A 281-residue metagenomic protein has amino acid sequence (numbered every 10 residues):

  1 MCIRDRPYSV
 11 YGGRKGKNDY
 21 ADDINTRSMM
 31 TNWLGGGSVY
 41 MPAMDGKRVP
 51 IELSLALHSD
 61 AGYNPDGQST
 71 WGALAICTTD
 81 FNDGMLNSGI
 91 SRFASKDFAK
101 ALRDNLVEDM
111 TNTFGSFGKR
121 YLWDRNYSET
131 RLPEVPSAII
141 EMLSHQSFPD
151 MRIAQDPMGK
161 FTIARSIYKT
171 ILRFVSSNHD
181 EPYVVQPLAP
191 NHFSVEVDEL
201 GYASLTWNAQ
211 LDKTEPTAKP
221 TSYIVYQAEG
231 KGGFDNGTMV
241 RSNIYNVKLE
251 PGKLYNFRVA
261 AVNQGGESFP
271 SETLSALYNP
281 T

Functional and structural regions predicted by a protein language model:
M1-D5: Conserved small/polar residues in nucleotide/adenosyl-binding loops
G13-A21, P42, G84-R92, D150-P157: Second-shell loop/turn segments in exported
S38, S59-G84, T113-E181: Active-site-adjacent mobile loop/cap segments within catalytic or ligand-binding domains
S91-W123: Active-site-adjacent substrate-binding region of metalloamidase/peptidase-like peptide-processing proteins
R173-T217, G266-T281: Pro/Thr/Ser/Gly-rich low-complexity, intrinsically disordered linker/stalk tracts
Q210-A228, F234: Solvent-exposed loop/turn segments flanking beta-strands in beta-repeat/beta-sandwich domains
D235-S242: Short beta-strand segments within Ig-like beta-sandwich modules, predominantly Fibronectin type-III
N246-F269: Beta-strand-rich modules
